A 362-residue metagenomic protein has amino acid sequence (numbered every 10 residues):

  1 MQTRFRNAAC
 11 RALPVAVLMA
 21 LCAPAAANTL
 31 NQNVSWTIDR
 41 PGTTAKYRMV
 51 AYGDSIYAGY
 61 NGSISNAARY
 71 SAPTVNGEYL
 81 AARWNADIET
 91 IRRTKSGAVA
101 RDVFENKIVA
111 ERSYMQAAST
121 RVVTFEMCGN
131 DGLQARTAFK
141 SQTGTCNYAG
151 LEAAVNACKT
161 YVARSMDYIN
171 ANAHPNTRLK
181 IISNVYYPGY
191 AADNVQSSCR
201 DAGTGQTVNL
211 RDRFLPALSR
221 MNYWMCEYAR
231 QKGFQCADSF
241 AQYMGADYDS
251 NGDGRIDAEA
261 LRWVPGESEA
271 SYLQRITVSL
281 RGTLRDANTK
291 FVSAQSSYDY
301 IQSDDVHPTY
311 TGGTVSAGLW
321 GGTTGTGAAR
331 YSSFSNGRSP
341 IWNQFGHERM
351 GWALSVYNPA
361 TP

Functional and structural regions predicted by a protein language model:
Q2-P14: Bacterial N-terminal signal peptides that target proteins for export
C22-P24: N-terminal signal peptide c-region/cleavage motif recognized by signal peptidases
N28-R93: Serine-esterase "nucleophile elbow" of acetyl-processing enzymes
N33-S35, V103-M115: Alpha-helical scaffolding within the catalytic cores of extracellular/periplasmic polymer-degrading hydrolases
D54-I56, T94-A98, M127-G129: Cell-envelope and extracellular/periplasmic
A86-R101, L133-A135: Divalent cation-coordinating acidic motifs and surrounding scaffolds that mediate Ca2+/Mg2+/Mn2+/Zn2+-dependent binding
V109-S303, N358: Alpha-helical cap/lid subdomain in secreted, periplasmic, or secretory-pathway luminal O-acyl-processing enzymes
E267-P362: Histidine-centered active-site loop/cap adjacent to the catalytic His in serine esterases/O-acetyl transfer systems
